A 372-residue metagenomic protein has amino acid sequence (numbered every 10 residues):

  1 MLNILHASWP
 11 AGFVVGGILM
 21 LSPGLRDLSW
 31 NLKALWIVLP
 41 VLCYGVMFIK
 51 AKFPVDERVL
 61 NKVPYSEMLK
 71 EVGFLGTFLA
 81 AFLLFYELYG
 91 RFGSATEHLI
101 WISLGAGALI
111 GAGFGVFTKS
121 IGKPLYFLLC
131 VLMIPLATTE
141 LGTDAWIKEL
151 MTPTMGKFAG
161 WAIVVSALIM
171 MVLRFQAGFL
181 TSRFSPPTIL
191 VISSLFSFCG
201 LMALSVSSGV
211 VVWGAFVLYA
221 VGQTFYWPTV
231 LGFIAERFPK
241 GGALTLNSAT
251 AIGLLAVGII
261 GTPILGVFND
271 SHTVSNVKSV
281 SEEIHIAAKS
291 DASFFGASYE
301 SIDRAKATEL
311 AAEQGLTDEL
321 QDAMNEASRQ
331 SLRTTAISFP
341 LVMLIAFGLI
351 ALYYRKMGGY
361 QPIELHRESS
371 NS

Functional and structural regions predicted by a protein language model:
M1, F225-F238: Intracellular juxtamembrane helix-capping segments at the cytosolic ends of symmetry-related transmembrane helices
M1-L21, L246-N269: Glycine-rich segments within core transmembrane alpha-helices of 12-TM secondary carriers
L5-A106: Helix-loop-helix hairpin linking two adjacent transmembrane segments in secondary transporters
E57-S66, A307-N325, I345-A346, I350-S372: Intrinsic disorder in cytosolic terminal tails and internal cytosolic loops of multi-pass membrane transporters
F74-W101, F114-A167, G258-F268: Extracytoplasmic gate region of multi-pass secondary transporters
L173-P186: Helix-to-loop junctions at the C-terminal end of transmembrane segments in multipass secondary transporters
T188-A203: Structural signature of the two symmetry-related core transmembrane helices
I264-I337, S372: Low-complexity, proline/glycine-enriched hydrophobic segments characteristic of transmembrane helices
